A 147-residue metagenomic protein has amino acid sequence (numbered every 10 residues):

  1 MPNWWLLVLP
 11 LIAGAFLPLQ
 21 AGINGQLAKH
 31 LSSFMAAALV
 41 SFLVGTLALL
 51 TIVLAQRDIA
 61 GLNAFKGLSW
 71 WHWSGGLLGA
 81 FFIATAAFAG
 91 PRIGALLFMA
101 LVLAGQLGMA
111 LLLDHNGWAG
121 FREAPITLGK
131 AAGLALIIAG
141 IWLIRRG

Functional and structural regions predicted by a protein language model:
M1-I12, I23-K29, F34, T46-W71 (+3 more regions): Membrane-interface interhelical linkers
L7-L11, W71-H72, M99, L134 (+1 more regions): Residue-level signature of transmembrane alpha-helical cores of multipass secondary-active transporters and flippases
A15-L19, L47, L77, A104-G108 (+1 more regions): Hydrophobic/aromatic residues within the transmembrane alpha-helices of Major Facilitator Superfamily
G25, A87, D114-H115, I141: Small-residue-mediated transmembrane helix hinge/kink sites in multi-pass secondary transporters
A37-S41, I83-L111: Helix-helix packing/entry segments at the starts of transmembrane helices
L50-L54, L111, H115, W142: Membrane-embedded alpha-helical segments of multi-pass transporters/permeases
H72-I93, L143: Specific transmembrane alpha-helical segments of multi-pass solute transporters/efflux pumps, especially DMT/EamA
T127-R145: Hydrophobic transmembrane alpha-helices of multi-pass small-molecule transport proteins
